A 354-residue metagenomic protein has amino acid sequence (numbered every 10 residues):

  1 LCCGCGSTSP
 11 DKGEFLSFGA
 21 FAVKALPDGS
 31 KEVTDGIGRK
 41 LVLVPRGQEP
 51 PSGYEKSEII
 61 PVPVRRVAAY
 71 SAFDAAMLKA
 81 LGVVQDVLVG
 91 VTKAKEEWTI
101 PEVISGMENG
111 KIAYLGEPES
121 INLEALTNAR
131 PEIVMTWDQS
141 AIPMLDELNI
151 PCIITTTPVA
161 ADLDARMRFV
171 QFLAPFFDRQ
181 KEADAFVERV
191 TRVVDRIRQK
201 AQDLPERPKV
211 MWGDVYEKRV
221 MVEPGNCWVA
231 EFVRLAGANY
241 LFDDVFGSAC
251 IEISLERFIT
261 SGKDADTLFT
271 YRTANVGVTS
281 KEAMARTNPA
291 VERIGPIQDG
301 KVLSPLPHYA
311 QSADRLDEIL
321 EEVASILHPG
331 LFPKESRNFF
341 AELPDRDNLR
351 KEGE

Functional and structural regions predicted by a protein language model:
C3-A75, K181-M211, I326, G330-E354: Bacterial Sec-exported substrate-binding components of ABC uptake systems
G6, A160-R189, D195, T267-E354: Structured C-terminal subdomain patch of bacterial secreted/periplasmic proteins
D35-I133, D138-Q139: A short, structured surface patch at a secondary-structure boundary
S57, V62-R66, A76-M77, K111-E117 (+7 more regions): Second-shell loop/turn segments in exported
P61-V64, A72-L78, Q85, L123 (+11 more regions): Extracytoplasmic/secreted envelope proteins and their assembly/folding machinery, especially bacterial periplasmic
D74, V91-E102, I142-P143, T155-F172 (+2 more regions): Extracytoplasmic ligand-binding site segments that recognize negatively charged/polar headgroups
S120-R130, I253-D264: Short helices/loops that flank or line small-molecule/ion binding pockets
M221-S254: Alpha-helical, coiled-coil/dimerization segments enriched in small aliphatic residues
